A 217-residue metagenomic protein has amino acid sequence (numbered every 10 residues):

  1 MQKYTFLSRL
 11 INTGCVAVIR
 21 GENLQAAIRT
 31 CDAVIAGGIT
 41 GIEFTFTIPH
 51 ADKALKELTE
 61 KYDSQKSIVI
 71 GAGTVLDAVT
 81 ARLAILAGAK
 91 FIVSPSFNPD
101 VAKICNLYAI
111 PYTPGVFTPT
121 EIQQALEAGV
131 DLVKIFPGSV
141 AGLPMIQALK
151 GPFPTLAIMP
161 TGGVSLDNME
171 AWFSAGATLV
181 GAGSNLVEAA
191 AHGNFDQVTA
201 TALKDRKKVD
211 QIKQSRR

Functional and structural regions predicted by a protein language model:
M1-V79, L83-A87, L107, T155 (+2 more regions): Conserved N-terminal beta1-alpha1 strand-loop-helix module at the mouth
R20-N23, A72-A78, S94-N98, P114-P119 (+2 more regions): Glycine-rich beta-to-alpha transition loops that act as phosphate-gripper elements at the mouths of alpha/beta enzyme
T40, K90, D131, T178: Short acidic/polar active-site loop segments enriched in Thr and Asp
F44-T45, I85-A87, Y108, T118 (+2 more regions): Glycine/Thr-rich beta-alpha phosphate-binding loop at enzyme active sites
D77-A87, T120-A128, V164-V180: Catalytic cores of alpha/beta
T80-A125: Hydrophobic, well-structured mid-protein blocks that either form specific transmembrane helices
P95-V101, I135-L143, A175-V198: Glycine-rich phosphate-binding active-site loops on the catalytic face of alpha/beta enzymes
